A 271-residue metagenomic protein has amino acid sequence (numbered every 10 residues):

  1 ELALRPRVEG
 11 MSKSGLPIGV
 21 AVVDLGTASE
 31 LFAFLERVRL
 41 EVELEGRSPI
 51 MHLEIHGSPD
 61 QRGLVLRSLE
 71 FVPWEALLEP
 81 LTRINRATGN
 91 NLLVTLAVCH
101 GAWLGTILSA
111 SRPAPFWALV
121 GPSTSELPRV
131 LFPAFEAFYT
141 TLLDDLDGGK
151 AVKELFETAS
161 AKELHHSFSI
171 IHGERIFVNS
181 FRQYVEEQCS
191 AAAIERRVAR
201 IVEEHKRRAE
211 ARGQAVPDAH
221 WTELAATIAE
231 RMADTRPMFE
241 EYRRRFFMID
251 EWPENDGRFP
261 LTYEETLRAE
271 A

Functional and structural regions predicted by a protein language model:
E1-W74, L93-A97, S190-A193: A domain-level signal for caspase-like cysteine endopeptidase catalytic cores and their zymogen-processing architecture
A3, E30, A76, A137 (+3 more regions): Exposed alpha-helical structural elements
P17-V22, P113-A114, Y139-T141: Extended, folded domain segments that form the structural surfaces/walls around functional sites
L66-P133: Catalytic cores of nucleophile-dependent amide-cleaving enzymes
F132-L143: Short, small-residue alpha-helix embedded
L143-A229: A conserved mid-domain beta-alpha-beta active-site/ligand-binding segment of alpha/beta enzyme cores
R200-A271: Extended non-globular C-terminal regions
